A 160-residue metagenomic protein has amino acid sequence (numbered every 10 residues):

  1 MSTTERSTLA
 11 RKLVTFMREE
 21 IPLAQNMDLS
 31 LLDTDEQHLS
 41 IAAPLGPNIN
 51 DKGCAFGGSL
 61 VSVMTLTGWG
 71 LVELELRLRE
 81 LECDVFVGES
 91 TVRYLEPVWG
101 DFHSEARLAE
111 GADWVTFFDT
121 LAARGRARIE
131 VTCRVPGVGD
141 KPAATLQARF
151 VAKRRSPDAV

Functional and structural regions predicted by a protein language model:
M1-F16: Polybasic, low-complexity association/targeting segments
T3, V98-W99, A109-V160: HotDog/MaoC-like acyl-thioester-processing domains
L23-A55: Catalytic strand-loop segment that frames the active site of acyl-thioester-processing enzymes
A24-N26, E36, T67, V85-E89 (+2 more regions): Short connector loops at helix/strand junctions that flank enzyme active sites, especially segments positioning acidic
Q25-L29, G88-Y94, V115-F118: Short structured motifs
I41, G88-S90, S104, I129-V131 (+1 more regions): Hydrophobic residues positioned within well-ordered beta-strands of beta-sheet architectures
P44, N48-W69, L81-E82: Hot-dog-fold acyl-thioester-processing enzymes
L71-G111: Hydrophobic beta-strand-centered segment that forms part of the acyl-chain substrate-binding groove
